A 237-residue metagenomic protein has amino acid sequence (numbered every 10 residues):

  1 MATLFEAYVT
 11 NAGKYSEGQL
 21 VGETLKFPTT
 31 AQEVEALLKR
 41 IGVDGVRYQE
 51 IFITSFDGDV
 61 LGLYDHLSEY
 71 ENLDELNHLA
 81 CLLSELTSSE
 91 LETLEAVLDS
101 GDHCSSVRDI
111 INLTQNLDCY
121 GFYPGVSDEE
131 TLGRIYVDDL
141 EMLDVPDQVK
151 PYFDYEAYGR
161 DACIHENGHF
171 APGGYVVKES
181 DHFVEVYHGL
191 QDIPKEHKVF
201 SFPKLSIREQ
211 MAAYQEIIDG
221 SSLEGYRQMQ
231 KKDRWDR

Functional and structural regions predicted by a protein language model:
M1-Y48: N-terminal ordered "arm"
T10-S16, S55-G58, V176-E179: Short, flexible beta-strand-to-coil junctions
K14-Q19, D59-L63, H182-V186: Short, surface-exposed beta-strand/loop "edge" segments at domain boundaries and coil↔beta transitions
Q32-S105: Structured domain cores in non-transmembrane regions
L91-T131: Phosphate/anion-contacting hairpin/loop surfaces
P124-E129, Y136-V137, M142: Short helix/strand-capping turn motifs
P146-K204, A212: Glycine-rich, aromatic-bearing surface loops/beta-hairpins
D154, I207-R237: Non-Sec secretion/translocation targeting segments of pathogen effectors
